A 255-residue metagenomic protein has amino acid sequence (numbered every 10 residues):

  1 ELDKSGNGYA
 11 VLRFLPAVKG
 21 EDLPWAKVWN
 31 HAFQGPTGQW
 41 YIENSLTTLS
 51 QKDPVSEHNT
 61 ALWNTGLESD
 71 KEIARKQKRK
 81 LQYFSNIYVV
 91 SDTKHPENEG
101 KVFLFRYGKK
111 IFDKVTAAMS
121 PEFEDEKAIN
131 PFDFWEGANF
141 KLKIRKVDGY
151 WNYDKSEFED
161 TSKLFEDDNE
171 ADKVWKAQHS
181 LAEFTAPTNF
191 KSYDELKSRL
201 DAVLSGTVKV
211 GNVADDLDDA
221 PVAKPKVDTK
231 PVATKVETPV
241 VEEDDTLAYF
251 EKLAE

Functional and structural regions predicted by a protein language model:
E1-P131: OB-fold ssDNA-binding interfaces and closely related basic DNA-contact patches used across DNA replication/repair
S5, L15-V18, F184, A220 (+1 more regions): Low-complexity, intrinsically disordered/propeptide-like segments
L12, H31, S156, K163 (+2 more regions): Short non-domain terminal segments
S91-V222: Compact mixed alphabeta submodule
D219-V241: Acidic, proline-/serine-/threonine-rich low-complexity intrinsically disordered repeat tracts
P239-E255: Short acidic, low-complexity intrinsically disordered linear motifs used for protein-protein interactions
